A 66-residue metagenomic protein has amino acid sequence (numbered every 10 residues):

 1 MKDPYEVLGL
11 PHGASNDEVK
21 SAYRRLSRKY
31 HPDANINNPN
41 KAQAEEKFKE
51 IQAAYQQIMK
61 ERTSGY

Functional and structural regions predicted by a protein language model:
M1-Y66: N-terminal J-domain/J-like co-chaperone modules of DnaJ/Hsp40 proteins
